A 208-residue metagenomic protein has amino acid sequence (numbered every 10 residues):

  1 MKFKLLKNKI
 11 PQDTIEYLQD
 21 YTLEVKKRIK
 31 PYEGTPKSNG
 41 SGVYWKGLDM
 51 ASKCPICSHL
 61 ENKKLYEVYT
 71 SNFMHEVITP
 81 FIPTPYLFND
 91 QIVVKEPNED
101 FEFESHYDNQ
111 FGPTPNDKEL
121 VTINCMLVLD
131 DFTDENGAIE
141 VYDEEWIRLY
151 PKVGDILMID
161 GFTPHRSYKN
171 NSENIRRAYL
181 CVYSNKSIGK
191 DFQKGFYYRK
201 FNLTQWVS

Functional and structural regions predicted by a protein language model:
M1, K7-S105, F111-G112: Non-heme Fe(II)-dependent double-stranded beta-helix
L5-K7, Y86-N89, A138-V141, M158-I159: A structural signal for short, well-ordered beta-strand segments and their strand-loop junctions that often border
K9-I10, N109, E145, F162-T163 (+1 more regions): A broadly conserved detector of short glycine/acidic/proline-rich loop/turn motifs that flank catalytic sites and bind
Q19-D20, T35, T163-P164, Y168-S208: Non-heme Fe(II)/2-oxoglutarate
F88, V121-I123, E135, I175-Y179: Residues that flank catalytic or metal-binding motifs in active/ligand-binding sites
D90-I92, C125-L127, Y179-Y183: A structural signal for short, well-ordered beta-strand segments
N98-I156, I188-Y197: Catalytic core of non-heme Fe(II) oxygenases with the double-stranded beta-helix
F111, L157, F162-R166: Histidine-centered metal-chelating micro-motifs
